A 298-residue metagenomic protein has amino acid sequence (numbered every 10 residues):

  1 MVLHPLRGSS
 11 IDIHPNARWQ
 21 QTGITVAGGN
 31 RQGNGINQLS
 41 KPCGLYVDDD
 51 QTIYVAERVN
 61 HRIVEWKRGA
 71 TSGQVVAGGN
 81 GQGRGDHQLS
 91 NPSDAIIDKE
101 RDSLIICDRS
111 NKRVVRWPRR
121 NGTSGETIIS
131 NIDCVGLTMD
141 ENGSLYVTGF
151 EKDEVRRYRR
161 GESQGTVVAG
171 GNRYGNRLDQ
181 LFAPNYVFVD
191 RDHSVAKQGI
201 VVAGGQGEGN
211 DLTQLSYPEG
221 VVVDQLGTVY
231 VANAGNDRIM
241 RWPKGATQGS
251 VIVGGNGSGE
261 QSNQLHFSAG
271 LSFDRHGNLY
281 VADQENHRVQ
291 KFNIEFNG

Functional and structural regions predicted by a protein language model:
G8-K41, A70-S93, R120-D133, E162-N185 (+3 more regions): Gly/Pro-rich loop segments of beta-rich domains
D48, D98-E100, D140-N142, D190 (+2 more regions): Structural WD40 beta-propeller signal
D50, R58, E100, R109 (+7 more regions): Short loop/turn segments immediately following the C-termini of beta-strands
T52-Y54, S103-I105, S144-V147, S194-V195 (+2 more regions): Conserved beta-propeller blade signature
H61-V64, K112-V115, D153-R156, G199 (+2 more regions): Structural signal for beta-propeller blades
S194-V195, L212-G245: Loop/turn-rich, solvent-exposed surfaces of beta-rich toroidal or solenoidal domains
H266-G298: Blade-level signature of beta-propeller repeat domains, shared across WD40, Kelch, NHL, RCC1 and BNR/Asp-box propellers
